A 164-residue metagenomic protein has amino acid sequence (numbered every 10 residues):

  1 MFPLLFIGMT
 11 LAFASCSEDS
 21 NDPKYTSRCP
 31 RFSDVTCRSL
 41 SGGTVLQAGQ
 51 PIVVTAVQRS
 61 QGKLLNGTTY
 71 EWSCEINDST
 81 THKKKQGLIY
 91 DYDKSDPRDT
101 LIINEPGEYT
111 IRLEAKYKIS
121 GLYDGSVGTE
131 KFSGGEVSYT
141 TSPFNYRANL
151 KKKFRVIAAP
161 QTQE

Functional and structural regions predicted by a protein language model:
M1-S17: Sec-dependent bacterial lipoprotein signal peptides
A12-S39: Bacterial Sec-dependent N-terminal signal peptides
S39-L46: Short beta-strand segments of immunoglobulin-like
Q47-Q58: A short beta-strand segment in extracellular, disulfide-stabilized domains
G62-E71: Solvent-exposed loop segments of extracellular immunoglobulin-like
C74-I103: Surface-exposed, flexible coil segments in extracellular/virion-facing regions
E105-Y109: Short tyrosine-centred short linear motifs in exposed loops/low-complexity segments
